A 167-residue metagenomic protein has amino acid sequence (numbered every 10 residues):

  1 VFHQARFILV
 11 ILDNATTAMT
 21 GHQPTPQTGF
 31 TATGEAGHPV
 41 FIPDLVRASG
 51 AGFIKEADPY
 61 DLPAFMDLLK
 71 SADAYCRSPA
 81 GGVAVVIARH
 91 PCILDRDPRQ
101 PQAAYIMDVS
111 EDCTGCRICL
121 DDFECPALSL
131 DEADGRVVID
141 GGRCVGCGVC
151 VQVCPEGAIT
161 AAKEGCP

Functional and structural regions predicted by a protein language model:
V1-V85, I93-R99: Thiamine diphosphate
G37-H38, Y105, R136, G146: Residue-level preference for nonpolar/small residues embedded in alpha-helices
H90, D97, T114, I118-D140 (+2 more regions): Iron-sulfur cluster-binding cysteine motifs and their immediate structural context in ferredoxin-like electron-transfer
A104-D112, V138: Generic long, charged, amphipathic alpha-helical segments
